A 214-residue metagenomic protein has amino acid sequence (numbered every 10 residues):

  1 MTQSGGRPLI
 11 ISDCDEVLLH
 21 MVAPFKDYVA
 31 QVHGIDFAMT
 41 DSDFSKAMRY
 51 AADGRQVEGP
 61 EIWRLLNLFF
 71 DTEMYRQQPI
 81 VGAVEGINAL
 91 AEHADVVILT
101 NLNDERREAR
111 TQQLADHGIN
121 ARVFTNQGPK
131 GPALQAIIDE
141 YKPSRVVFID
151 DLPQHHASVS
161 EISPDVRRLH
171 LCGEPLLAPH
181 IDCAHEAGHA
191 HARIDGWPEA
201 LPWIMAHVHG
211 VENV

Functional and structural regions predicted by a protein language model:
M1-I62: Active-site neighborhood of HAD-like aspartate-dependent phosphohydrolases
S4-G5, E92-H93, D139-R145: Glycine-rich phosphate-binding loop signature in dinucleotide/nucleotide-binding domains
D53-F70, R110-D116: Short, basic/glycine-rich phosphate-binding loops at helix/coil junctions that contact nucleotide phosphates
V57, F70-I98, D104-T111: Short, acidic loop-to-helix structural element flanking the phosphoryl-transfer center in phosphate-processing enzymes
N103-V147, Q154-S160: Substrate-recognition "cap/lid" segment bordering the active-site pocket of phosphatases
R122-G128, H189-E199: Short acidic-hydrophobic, aromatic-tinged amphipathic segments that line or gate anion-handling sites
P132-Q135, L177-H185, W203-M205: Short, charged, surface-exposed secondary-structure boundary motifs
F148-A192: Acidic, Mg2+-coordinating phosphoryl-transfer loop and its flanking beta/alpha structural elements, shared across
